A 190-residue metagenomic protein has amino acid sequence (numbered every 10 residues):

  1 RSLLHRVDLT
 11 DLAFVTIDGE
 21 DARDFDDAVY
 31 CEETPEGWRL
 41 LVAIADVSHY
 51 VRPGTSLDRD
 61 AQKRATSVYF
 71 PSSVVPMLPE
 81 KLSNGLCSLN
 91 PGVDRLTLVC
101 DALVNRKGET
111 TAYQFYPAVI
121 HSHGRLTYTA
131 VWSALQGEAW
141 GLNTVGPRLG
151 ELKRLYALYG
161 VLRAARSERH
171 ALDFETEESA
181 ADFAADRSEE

Functional and structural regions predicted by a protein language model:
R1-E189: Electropositive polyanion-binding surfaces
